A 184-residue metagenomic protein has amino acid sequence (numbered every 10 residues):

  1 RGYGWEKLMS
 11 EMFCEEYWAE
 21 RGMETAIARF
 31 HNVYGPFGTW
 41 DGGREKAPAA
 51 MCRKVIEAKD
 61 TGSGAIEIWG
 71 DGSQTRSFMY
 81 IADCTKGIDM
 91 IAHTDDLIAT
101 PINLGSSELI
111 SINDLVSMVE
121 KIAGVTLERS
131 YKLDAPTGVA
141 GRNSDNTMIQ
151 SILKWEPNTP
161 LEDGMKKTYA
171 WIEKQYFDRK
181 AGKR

Functional and structural regions predicted by a protein language model:
R1-E11, D41-A49, S77-F78, L109: Short-chain dehydrogenase/reductase
R1-H31, A50-T61: Active-site Tyr-X1-5-Lys
A26, V33-G35, A47, C84: Conserved sequence/active-site signature of Rossmann-fold short-chain dehydrogenase/reductase
H31-N32, G164: Conserved beta-strand edge residues that scaffold enzyme active sites
N32-P36, Q74-T75: A short, flexible beta-alpha/helix-coil linker loop
P36-F37, I152: Residues that scaffold the ATP/ADP-binding catalytic core of kinase and kinase-like folds
G38-D41, V139: Acidic pyrophosphate-coordinating catalytic loop
E57-R184: C-terminal substrate-binding subdomain of Rossmann-fold SDR/epimerase-dehydratase oxidoreductases
